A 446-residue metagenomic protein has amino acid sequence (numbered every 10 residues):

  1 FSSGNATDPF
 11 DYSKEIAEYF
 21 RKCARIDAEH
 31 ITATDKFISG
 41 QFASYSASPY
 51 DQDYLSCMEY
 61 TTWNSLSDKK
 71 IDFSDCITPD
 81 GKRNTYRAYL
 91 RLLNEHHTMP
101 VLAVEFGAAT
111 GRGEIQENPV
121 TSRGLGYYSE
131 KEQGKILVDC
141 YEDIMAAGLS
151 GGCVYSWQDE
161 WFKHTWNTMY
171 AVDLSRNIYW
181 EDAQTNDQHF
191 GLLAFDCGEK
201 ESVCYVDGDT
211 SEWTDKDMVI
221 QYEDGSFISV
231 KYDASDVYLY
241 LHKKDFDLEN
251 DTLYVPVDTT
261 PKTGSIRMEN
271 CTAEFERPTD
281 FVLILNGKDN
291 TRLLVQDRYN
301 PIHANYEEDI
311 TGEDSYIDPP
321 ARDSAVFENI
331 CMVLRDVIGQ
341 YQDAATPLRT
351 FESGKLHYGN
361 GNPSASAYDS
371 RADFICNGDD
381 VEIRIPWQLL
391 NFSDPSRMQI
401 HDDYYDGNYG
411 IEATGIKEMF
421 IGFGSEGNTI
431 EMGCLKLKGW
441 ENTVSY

Functional and structural regions predicted by a protein language model:
F1-Y127: Noncatalytic carbohydrate-binding groove/subsite architecture in carbohydrate-active enzymes
A47-D51, N94-H96, A146-A147, K231-D233 (+1 more regions): Extracellular/periplasmic catalytic domains that process cell-envelope and extracellular macromolecules
Y54-L55, P100-L102, S150-C153, D236-Y238 (+1 more regions): Beta-sheet entry/capping signal
N118-P119, E132, D143, G148 (+1 more regions): Aromatic-rich peripheral "rim/lid" segments of glycoside hydrolase catalytic domains that contact and position glycan
G208, S235-K244, D379-W387: Short, well-ordered beta-strand segments enriched in hydrophobic/aromatic residues
V219-G339, H401-G422, E426: Surface-exposed, glycine/proline- and aromatic-rich loop segments on solvent-exposed faces across compartments
I228, E431-Y446: Activation corresponds to long, low-complexity, non-globular regions
V333-V337, Y341-A344, G354-R371, I375-G433: Ser/Thr/Pro-rich, low-complexity mucin-like regions that serve as glycosylated stalks/linkers or repetitive adhesive
